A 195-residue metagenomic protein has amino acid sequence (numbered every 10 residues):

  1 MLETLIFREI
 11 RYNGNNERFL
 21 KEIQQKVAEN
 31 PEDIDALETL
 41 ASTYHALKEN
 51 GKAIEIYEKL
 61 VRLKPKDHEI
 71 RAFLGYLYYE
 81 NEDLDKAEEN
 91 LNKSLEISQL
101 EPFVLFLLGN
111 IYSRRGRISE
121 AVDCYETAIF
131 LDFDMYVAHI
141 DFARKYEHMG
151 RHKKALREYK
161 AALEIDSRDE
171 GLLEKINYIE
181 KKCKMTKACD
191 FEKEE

Functional and structural regions predicted by a protein language model:
Q25-E29, E58-R62, N92-E96, E126-F130 (+1 more regions): Conserved structural position within tetratricopeptide repeats
I34-D35, H68-E69, P102-F103, Y136-V137 (+1 more regions): Helix-start (N-cap) detector for alpha-helical repeat units in TPR-like alpha-solenoids, especially tetratricopeptide
H45, A72, Y79, F106 (+2 more regions): Position-specific recognition of the canonical hydrophobic site in helix A of tetratricopeptide repeat
